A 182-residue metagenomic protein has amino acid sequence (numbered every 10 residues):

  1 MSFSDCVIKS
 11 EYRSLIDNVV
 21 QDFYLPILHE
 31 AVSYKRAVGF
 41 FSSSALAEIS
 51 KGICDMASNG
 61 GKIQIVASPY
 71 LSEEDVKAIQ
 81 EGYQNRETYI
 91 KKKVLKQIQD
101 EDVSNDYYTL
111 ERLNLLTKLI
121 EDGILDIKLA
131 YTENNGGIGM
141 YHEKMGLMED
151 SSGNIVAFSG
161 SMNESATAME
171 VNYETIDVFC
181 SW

Functional and structural regions predicted by a protein language model:
M1-W182: PLD/PLD-like phosphodiesterase catalytic module centered on the HKD motif
